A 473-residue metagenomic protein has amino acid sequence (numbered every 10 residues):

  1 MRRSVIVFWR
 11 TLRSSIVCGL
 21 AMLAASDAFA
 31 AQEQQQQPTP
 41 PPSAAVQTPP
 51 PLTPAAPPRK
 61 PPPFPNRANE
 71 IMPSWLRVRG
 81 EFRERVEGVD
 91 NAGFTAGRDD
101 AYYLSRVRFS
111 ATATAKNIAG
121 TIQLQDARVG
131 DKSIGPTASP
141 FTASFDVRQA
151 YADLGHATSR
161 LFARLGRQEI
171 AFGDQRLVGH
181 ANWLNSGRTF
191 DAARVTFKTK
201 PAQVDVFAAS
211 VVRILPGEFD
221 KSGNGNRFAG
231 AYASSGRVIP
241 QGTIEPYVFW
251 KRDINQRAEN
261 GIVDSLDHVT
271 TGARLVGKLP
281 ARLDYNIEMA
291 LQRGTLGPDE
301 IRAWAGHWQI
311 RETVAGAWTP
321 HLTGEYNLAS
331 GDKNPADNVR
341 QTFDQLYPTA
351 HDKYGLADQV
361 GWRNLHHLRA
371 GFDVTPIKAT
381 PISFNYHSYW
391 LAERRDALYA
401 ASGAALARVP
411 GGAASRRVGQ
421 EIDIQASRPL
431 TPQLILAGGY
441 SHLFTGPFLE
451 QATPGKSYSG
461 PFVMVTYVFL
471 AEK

Functional and structural regions predicted by a protein language model:
R2-I6, L12, M22-D100, R108-S110 (+5 more regions): N-terminal periplasmic/intermembrane-space "pro-region" immediately following the signal or transit peptide
P51, D90-S105, A115-R160, F172-W183 (+4 more regions): Surface-exposed loop and membrane-interface regions of Gram-negative outer-membrane beta-barrel proteins
E70-M72, T112-K116, D153-A157, R164 (+8 more regions): Structural signature of outer-membrane beta-barrel channels/translocons
M72, D99-L104, F141-D146, N185-G187 (+6 more regions): Short sequence motifs at beta-strands and strand-loop junctions characteristic of Gram-negative outer-membrane
V86-A92, A119, R128-I134, A171-R176 (+9 more regions): Gram-negative outer-membrane beta-barrel proteins
T95-D99, A138-F141, A181-N185, S222-G225 (+4 more regions): Flexible, surface-exposed loop regions and adjacent strand-edge segments of Gram-negative outer-membrane beta-barrel
S159-A163, H180-A336, T375, S388 (+2 more regions): Signature for the C-terminal beta-barrel architecture of outer-membrane proteins
T380, S457-K473: Outer-membrane beta-barrel "beta-signal"
